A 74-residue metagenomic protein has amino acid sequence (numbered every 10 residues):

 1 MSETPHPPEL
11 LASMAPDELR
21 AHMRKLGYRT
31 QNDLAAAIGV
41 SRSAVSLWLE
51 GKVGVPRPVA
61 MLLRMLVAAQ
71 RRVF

Functional and structural regions predicted by a protein language model:
M1-H6, Q70-F74: Short intrinsically disordered terminal tails
S2-G27, M61-R64: A short, Lys/Arg-rich alpha-helix, primarily the initiator
Y28-S46: Short alpha-helical DNA-recognition segment
R57-F74: DNA major-groove recognition helix of helix-turn-helix/homeodomain DNA-binding modules
